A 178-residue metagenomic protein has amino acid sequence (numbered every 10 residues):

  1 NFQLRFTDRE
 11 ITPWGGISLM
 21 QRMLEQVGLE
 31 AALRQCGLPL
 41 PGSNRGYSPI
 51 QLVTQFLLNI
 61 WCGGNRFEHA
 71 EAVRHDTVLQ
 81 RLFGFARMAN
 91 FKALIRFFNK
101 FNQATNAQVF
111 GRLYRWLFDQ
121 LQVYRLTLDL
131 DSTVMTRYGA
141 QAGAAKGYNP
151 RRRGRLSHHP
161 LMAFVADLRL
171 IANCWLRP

Functional and structural regions predicted by a protein language model:
N1-P178: Dynamic "connector" segments at or just before major functional cores
